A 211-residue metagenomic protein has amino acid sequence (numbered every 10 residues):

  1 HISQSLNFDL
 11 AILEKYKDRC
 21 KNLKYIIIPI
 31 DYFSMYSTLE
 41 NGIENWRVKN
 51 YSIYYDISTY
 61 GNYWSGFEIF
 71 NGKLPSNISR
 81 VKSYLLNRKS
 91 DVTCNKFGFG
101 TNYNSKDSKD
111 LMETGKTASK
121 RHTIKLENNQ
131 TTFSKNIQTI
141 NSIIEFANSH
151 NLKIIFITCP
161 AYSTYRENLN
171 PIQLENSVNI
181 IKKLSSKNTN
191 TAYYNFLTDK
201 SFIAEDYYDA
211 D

Functional and structural regions predicted by a protein language model:
H1-Y54: Conserved SGNH/GDSL esterase-like catalytic core that processes O-acyl groups on lipids and polysaccharides
I2, P29-D31, I157-P160, F196-D199: Active-site-proximal beta-strand/loop segments in catalytic clefts of secreted hydrolases
S3-N7, Q130-I137, E175: Soluble non-cytosolic domains of exported or imported proteins
K21-Y25, N148-I155, N188-A192: Loop/turn elements at helix/coil->beta-strand transitions in domains of secreted/extracellular proteins
I30, L39, I43-H150: Secreted/periplasmic serine-hydrolase-like ester/acetyl group-modifying domain
S34-T38, S163-R166, I203-A204: Short catalytic/ligand-binding loop motif for oxyanion handling, primarily in non-cytosolic enzymes, centered on
I144-L169: Active-site segments of SGNH/GDSL-like serine hydrolases that catalyze O-acetyl group transfer/hydrolysis on lipids
I172, N176-D211: C-terminal regions of proteins
